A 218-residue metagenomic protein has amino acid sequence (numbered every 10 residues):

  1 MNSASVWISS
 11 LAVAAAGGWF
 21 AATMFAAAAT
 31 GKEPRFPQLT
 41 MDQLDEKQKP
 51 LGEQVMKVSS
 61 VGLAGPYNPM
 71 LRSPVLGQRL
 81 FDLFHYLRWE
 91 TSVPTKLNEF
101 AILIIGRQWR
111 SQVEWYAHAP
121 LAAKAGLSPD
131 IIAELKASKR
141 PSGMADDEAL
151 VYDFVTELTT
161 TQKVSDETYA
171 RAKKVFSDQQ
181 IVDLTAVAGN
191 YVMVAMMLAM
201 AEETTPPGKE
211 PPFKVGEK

Functional and structural regions predicted by a protein language model:
M1-A15: Bacterial N-terminal signal peptides that target proteins for export
F20-K218: Hydrophobic alpha-helical segments
